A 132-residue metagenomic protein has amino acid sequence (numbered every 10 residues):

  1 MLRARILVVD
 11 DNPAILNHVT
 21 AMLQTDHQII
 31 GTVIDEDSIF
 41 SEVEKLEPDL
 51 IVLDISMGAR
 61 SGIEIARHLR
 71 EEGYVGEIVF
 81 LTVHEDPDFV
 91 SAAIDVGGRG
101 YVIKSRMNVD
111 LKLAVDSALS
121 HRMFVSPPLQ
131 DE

Functional and structural regions predicted by a protein language model:
D11, L81-E85, K104-R106: Conserved active-site segment of CheY-like receiver
N12-L16, F89, V125: Short acidic/polar segment at the start of the alpha1 helix of CheY-like receiver
P13-G31: Two-component/phosphorelay signaling modules centered on CheY-like receiver
T32-L50: Acidic, metal-coordinating helix/loop segments flanking the phosphotransfer/catalytic sites of two-component signaling
D35, S61-E64: Acidic catalytic/metal-coordinating carboxylates
D54-I55, T82: Active-site residues of response regulator receiver
I63-Y74, D95: Short amphipathic alpha-helix used as the core "switch/output" element in two-component signaling
V90-D95, R99-E132: Short, flexible helix-to-coil linker/hinge segments that flank and couple to helix-turn-helix
